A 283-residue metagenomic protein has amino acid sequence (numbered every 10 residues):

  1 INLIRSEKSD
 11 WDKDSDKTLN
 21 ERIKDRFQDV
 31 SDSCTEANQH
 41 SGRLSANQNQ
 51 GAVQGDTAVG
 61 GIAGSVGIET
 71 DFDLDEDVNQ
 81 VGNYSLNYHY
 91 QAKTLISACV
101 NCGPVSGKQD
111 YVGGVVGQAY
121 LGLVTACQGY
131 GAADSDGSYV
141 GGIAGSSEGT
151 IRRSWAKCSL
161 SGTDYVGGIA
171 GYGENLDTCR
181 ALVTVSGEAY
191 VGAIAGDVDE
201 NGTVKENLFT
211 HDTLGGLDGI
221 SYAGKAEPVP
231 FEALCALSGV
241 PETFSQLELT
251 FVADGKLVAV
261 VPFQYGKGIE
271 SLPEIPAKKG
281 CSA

Functional and structural regions predicted by a protein language model:
I1-V191, A195-G219, A223-Q246, K279-S282: Surface-exposed loop/turn motifs in large extracellular/passenger domains
V252-A283: Extracellular modular ligand-binding repeats in secreted and cell-surface proteins
